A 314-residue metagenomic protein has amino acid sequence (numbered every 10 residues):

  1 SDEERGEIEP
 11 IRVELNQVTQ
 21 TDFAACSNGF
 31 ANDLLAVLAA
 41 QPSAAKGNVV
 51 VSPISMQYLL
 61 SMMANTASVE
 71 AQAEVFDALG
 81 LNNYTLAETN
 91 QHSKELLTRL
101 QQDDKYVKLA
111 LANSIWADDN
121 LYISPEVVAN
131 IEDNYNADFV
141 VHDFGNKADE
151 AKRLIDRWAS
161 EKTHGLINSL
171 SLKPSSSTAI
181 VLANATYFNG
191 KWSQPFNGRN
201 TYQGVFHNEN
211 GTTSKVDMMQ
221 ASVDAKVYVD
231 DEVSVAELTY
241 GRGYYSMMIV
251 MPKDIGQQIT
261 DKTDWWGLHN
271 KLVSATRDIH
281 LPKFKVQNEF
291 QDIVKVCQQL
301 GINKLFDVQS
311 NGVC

Functional and structural regions predicted by a protein language model:
S1-F144: Detector for small/aliphatic-rich hydrophobic stretches
A40-A45, D231-V233, I259-W266: Short amphipathic beta-strand starts and helix->beta connectors
K46, L86-K253, S274-C314: Non-catalytic, conformational "gating/processing" segments within enzyme and secreted inhibitor domains
V69-V75, Q257-I259, N288-F290: Extracytoplasmic/secreted cell-surface and envelope-processing proteins
A73-E74, F196, A225, D261: Short amphipathic alpha-helical leader/targeting segments
F76, A159, T260-W266, V296-C297: Hydrophobic alpha-helix position signal
P252-V273: Internal alpha/beta scaffold segment
